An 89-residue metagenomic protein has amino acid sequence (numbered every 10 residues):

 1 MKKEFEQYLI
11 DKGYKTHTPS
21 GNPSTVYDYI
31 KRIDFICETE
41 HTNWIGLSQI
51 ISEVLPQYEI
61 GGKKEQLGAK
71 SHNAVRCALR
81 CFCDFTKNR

Functional and structural regions predicted by a protein language model:
E4-R89: N-terminal core-binding DNA-recognition domain of tyrosine recombinases/integrases
